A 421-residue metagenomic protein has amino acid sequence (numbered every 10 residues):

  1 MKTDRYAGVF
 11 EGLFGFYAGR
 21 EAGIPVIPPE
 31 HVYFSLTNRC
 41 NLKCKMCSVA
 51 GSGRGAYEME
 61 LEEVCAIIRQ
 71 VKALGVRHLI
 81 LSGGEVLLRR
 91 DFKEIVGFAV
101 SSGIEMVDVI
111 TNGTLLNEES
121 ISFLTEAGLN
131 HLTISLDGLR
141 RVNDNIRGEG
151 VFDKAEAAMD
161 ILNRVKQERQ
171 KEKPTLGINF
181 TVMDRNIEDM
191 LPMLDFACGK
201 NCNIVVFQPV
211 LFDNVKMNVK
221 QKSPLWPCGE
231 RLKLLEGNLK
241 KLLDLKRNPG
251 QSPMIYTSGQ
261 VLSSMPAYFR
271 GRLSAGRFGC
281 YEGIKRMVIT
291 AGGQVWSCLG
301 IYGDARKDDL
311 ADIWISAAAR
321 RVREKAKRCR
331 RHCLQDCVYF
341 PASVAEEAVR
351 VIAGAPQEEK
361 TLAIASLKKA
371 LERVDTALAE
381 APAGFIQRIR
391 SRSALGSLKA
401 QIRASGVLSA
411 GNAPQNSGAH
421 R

Functional and structural regions predicted by a protein language model:
M1-G51, R69-K72, G271-S274, I284 (+3 more regions): N-terminal pre-core extensions flanking Radical SAM catalytic domains
M1-G8, E126-W296, A305-D308, E346: Radical SAM enzyme [4Fe-4S]-AdoMet core and its adjacent flexible, acidic and glycine-rich loops/tails across
K2-H131, D213, P227-E230, L234-L235 (+1 more regions): Conserved alpha-helical substructure of the radical SAM core
E30-Y33, S263-F269, G283, M287 (+1 more regions): Short, intrinsically disordered, charge-biased short linear motifs at domain edges
L36, C40-N41, E60, A155 (+4 more regions): Generic structural signal for small/hydrophobic residues in well-ordered secondary structure, especially within
C40, C44-C47, C280, C298 (+3 more regions): Short cysteine clusters
V49-Y57, R306, D336-G354: Iron-sulfur (Fe-S) cluster-binding segments and ferredoxin-like electron-carrier domains, especially [2Fe-2S]
S274-A275, G300-A345: Membrane-interface junctions of multi-pass transporters
